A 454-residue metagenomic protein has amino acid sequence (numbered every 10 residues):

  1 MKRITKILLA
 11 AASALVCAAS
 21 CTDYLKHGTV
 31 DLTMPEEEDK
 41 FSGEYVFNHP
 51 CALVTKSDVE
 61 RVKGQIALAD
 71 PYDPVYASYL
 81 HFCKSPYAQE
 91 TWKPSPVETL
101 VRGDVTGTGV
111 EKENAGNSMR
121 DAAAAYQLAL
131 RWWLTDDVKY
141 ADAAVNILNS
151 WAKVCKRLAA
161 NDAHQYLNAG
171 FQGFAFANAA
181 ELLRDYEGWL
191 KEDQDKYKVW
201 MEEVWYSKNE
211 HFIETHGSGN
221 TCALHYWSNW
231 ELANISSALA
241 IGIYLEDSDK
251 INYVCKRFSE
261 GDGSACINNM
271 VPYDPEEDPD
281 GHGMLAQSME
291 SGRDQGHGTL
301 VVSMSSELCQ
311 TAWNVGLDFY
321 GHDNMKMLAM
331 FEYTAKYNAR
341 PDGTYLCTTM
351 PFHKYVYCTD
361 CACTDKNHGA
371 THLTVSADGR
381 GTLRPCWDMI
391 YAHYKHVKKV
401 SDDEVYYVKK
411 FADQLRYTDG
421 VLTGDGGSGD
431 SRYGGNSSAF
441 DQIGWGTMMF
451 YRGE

Functional and structural regions predicted by a protein language model:
M1-L9: Bacterial N-terminal signal peptides that target proteins for export
A10-A18: Bacterial N-terminal signal peptides
C21-N220, L232, K256-S259, L285-A286 (+2 more regions): Extracellular glycan-targeting catalytic surfaces
E111-K112, D162-A163, H211-Y226, C266-Q295: Active-site-adjacent structural elements in folded domains
N234-C266, R293-A339: Extracytoplasmic, non-cytosolic globular domains
